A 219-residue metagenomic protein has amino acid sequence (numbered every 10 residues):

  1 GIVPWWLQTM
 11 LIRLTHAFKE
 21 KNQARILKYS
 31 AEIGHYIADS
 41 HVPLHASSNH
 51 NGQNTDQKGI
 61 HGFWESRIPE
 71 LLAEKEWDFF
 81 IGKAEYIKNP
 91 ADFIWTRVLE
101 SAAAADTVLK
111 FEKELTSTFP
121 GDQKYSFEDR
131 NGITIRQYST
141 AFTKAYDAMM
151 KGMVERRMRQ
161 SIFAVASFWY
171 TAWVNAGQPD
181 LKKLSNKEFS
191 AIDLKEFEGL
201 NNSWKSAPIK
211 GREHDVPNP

Functional and structural regions predicted by a protein language model:
G1-A31, A46-P219: Active-site- or binding-pocket-proximal scaffold segments within functional domains
A38, L44: Short active-site segment of divalent metal-dependent hydrolases/proteases that encodes the spacing between
